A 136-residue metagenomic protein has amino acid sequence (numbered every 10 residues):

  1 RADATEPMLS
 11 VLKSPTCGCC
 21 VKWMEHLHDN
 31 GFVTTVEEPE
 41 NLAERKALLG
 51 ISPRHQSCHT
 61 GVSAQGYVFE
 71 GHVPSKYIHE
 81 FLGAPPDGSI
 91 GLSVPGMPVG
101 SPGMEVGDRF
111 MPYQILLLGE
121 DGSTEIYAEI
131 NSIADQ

Functional and structural regions predicted by a protein language model:
R1-D3, Q136: N-terminal targeting signals for export/organelle localization
D3-N30: Local sequence-structure signature of Cys/Sec-based thiol-disulfide redox active-site neighborhoods
T5, T16, T34-T35, T60 (+1 more regions): Residue-identity detector for threonine
L12-S14, E37-E40, H72, P95-M97: Active-site-proximal beta-strand/loop segments in catalytic clefts of secreted hydrolases
G18, A43, S101: Flexible, glycine-rich phosphate/dinucleotide-binding loops and adjacent beta-alpha linkers at cofactor/substrate
V21-G66, G71: N-terminal, post-signal-peptide region of Sec/Tat-exported proteins
L48, R54-Q136: Thiol/selenol-based redox catalytic cores and closely related redox-interacting motifs
